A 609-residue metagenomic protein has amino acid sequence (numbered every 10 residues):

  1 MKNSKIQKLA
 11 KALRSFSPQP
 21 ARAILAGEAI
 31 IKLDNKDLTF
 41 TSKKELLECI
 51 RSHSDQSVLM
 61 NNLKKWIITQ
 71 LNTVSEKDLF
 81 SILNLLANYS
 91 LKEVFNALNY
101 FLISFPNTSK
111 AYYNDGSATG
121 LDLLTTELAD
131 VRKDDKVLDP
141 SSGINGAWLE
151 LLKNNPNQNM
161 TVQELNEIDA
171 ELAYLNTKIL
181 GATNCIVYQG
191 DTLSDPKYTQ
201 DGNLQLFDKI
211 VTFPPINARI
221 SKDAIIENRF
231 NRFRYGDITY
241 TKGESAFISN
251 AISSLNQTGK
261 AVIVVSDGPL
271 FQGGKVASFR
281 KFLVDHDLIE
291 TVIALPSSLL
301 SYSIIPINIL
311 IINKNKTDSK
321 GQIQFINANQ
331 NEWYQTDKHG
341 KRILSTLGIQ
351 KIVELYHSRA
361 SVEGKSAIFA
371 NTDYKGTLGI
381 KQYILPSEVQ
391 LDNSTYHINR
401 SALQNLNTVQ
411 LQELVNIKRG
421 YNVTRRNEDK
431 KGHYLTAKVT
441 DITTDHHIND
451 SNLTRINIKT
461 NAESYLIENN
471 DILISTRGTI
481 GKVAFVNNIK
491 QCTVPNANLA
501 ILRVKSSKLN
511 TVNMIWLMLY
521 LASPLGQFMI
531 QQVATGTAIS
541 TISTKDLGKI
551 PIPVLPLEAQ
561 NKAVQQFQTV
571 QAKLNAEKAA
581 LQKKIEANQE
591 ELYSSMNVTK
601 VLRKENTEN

Functional and structural regions predicted by a protein language model:
A21-K110: Long recognition/docking surfaces used for binding and targeting
A111-T212, N217, S266-D267, F279 (+1 more regions): Conserved S-adenosyl-L-methionine
T239-I312: Conserved Class I SAM-dependent methyltransferase catalytic core
Y302-H397: Flexible, glycine-/basic-rich loop-and-beta segments that form/coincide with the SAM-dependent methyltransferase
L310, K381, C492-A500, A534-N561: A short glycine-rich beta-alpha junction/loop motif
A360-R425, V554-N609: Non-catalytic DNA-recognition/assembly elements of restriction-modification systems
T408-R425, T440-N469: Sequence-specific dsDNA recognition surfaces
A462-Y465, N469-A522: A short beta-sheet element
